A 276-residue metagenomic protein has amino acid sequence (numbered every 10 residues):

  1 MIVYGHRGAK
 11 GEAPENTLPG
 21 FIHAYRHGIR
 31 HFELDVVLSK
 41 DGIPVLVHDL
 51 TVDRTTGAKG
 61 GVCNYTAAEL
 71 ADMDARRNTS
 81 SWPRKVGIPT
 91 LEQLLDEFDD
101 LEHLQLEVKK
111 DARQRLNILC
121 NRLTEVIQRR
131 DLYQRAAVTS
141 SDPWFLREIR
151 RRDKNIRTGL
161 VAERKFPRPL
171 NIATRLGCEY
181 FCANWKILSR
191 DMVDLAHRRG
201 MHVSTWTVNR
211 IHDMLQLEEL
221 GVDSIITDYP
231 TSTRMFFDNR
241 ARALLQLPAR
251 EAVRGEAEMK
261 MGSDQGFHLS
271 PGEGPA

Functional and structural regions predicted by a protein language model:
M1-A276: Phosphate-group recognition and catalysis centered on beta-loop-alpha active-site segments
